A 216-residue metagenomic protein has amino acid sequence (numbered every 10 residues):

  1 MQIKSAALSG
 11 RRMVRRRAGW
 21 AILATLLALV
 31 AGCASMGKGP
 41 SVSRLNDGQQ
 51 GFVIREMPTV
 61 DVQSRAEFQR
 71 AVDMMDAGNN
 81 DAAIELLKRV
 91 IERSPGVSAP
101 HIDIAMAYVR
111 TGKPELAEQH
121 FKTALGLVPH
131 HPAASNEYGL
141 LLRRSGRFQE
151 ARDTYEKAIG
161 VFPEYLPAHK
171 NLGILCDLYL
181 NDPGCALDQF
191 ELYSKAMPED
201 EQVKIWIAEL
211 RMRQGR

Functional and structural regions predicted by a protein language model:
L27-V53: Bacterial Sec signal peptide processing site at the extreme N-terminus
M57-V97, R110: Alpha-helical segment of the N-proximal tetratricopeptide repeat
S64, S98-A99, P132-A133, L166-P167 (+1 more regions): Helix-start (N-cap) detector for alpha-helical repeat units in TPR-like alpha-solenoids, especially tetratricopeptide
A77-L86, R110-T123, S145-K157, Y179-L192: Structural signature of tandem alpha-helical TPR/SEL1-like repeats, specifically the intra-repeat loop/turn
R93, L127, V161-F162, K195-A196: Structural marker of alpha-solenoid helical repeat scaffolds
